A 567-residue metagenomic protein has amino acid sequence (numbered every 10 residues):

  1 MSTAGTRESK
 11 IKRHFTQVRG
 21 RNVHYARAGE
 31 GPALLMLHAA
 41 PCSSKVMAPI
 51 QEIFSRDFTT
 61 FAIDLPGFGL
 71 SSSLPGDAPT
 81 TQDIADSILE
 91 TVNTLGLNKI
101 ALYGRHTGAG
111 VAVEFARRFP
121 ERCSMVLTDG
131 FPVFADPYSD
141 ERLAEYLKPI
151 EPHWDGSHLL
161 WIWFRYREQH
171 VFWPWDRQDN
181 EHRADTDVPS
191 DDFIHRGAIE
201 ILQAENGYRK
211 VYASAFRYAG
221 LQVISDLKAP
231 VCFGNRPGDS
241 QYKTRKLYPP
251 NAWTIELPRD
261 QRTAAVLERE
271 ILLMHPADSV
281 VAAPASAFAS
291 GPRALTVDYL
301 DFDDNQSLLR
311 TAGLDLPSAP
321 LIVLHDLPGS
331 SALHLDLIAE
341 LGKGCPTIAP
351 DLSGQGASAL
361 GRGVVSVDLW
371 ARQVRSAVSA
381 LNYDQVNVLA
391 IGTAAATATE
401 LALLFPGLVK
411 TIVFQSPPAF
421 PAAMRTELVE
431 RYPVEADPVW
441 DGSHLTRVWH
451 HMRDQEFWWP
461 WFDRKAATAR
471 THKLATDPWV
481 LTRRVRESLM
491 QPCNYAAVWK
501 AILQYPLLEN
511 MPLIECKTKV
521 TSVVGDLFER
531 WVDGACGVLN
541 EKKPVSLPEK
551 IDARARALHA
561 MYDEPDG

Functional and structural regions predicted by a protein language model:
S2-N22, V281-S307: N-terminal cap/lid segment of alpha/beta-hydrolase-fold proteins
R19-S73, R310-A359: Conserved HGGG/HGGXW glycine-rich cap/lid loop of the alpha/beta-hydrolase fold
F61-T107, R118-F119, A349-T393, R554-A555: Active-site loop/oxyanion-hole signature of alpha/beta-hydrolase fold enzymes
D64, A101, S124-L127, N387 (+1 more regions): Residue in the alpha/beta-hydrolase core beta-strand immediately N-terminal to the catalytic nucleophile
A109-P120, V126, A395-P406, I412: Short glycine-enriched nucleophile-adjacent loop and the immediately C-terminal alpha-helix near the catalytic center
R117, M125-H158, L403, T411-G442: Flexible "cap/lid" loop of the alpha/beta hydrolase fold
R196-R245, K473-P478, T482-D533: Conserved serine/cysteine hydrolase catalytic core
Y248-V297, C536-G567: Catalytic active-site module of serine/aspartate enzymes centered on a nucleophile-bearing elbow/loop
